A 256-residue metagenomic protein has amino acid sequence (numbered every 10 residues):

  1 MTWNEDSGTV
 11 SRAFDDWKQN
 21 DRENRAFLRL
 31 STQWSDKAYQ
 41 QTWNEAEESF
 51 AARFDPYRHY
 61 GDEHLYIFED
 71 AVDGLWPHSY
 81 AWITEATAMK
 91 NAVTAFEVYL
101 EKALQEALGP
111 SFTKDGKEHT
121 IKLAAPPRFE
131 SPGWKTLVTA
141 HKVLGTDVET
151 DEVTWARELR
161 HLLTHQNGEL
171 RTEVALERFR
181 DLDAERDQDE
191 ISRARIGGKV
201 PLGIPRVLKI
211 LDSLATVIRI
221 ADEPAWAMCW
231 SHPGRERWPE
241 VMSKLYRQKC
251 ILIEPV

Functional and structural regions predicted by a protein language model:
M1-Q105, T146-D151, E158, R178-V256: Extended intrinsically disordered or low-complexity regions, especially N/C-terminal cytosolic tails and loops, rather
M89-P132, T136-H141: A contiguous catalytic/ligand-binding core that recognizes phosphate-bearing ligands
S111-P126, G133, T172-R193: Short, charged amphipathic alpha-helical segments flanked by flexible coils
W134-R178: Short, mixed-charge amphipathic alpha-helical segments
